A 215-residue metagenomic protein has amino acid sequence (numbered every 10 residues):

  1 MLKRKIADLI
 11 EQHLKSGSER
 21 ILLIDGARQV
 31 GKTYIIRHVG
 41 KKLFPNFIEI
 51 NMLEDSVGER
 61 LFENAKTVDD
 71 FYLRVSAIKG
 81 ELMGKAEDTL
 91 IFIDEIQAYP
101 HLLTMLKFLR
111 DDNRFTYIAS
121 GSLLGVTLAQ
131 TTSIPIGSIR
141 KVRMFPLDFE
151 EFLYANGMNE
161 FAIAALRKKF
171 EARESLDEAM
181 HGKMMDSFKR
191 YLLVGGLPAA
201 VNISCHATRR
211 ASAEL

Functional and structural regions predicted by a protein language model:
M1-G17: Pre-Walker A adenine-sensing motif
I24: Hydrophobic anchor at the beta1->P-loop junction of P-loop NTPases
K32: Conserved lysine of the Walker
I35, V39: Hydrophobic positions on the alpha1 helix immediately C-terminal to the Walker A/P-loop
E54-E87: Short glycine-rich substrate-engagement loop in P-loop NTPases that contacts/grips substrate
T116-S122, R143, F152: Structural recognition of the conserved hydrophobic beta-strand(s) that form the central parallel beta-sheet of P-loop
G125-K141, L153-M158: Short regulatory helix/loop adjacent to the ATP-binding pocket of P-loop NTPases
Y154-L215: Interdomain hinge/linker elements that couple catalytic modules in large macromolecular machines
